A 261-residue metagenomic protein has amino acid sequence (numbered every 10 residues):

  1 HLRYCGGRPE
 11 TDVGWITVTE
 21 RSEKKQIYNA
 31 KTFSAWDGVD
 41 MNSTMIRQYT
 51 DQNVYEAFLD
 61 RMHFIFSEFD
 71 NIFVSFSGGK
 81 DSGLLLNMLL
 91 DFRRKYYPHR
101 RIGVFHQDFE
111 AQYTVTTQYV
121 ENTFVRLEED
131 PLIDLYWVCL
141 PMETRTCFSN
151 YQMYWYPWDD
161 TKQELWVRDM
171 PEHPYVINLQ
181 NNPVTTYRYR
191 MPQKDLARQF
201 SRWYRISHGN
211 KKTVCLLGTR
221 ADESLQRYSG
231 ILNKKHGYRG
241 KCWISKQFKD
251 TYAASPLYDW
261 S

Functional and structural regions predicted by a protein language model:
L2-G6, D12-S75, K80-S261: Nucleotide-activated chemistry modules centered on ATP-dependent adenylation/adenylyltransferase
